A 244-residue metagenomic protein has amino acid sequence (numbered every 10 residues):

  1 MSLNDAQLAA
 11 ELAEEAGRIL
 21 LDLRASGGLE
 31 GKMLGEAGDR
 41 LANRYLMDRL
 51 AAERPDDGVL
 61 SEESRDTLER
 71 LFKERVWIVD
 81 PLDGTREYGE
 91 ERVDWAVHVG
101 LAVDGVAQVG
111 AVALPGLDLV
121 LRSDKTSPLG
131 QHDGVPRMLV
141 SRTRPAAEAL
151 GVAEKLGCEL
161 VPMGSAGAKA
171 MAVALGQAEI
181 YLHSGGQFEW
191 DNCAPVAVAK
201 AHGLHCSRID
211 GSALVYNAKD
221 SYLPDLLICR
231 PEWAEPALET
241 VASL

Functional and structural regions predicted by a protein language model:
M1-L82, G151-E154: N-terminal subdomain of lithium-sensitive/metallo-dependent phosphomonoesterases centered on the IMPase/IPPase/PAP
A16, L20, L50, T85 (+5 more regions): Residue-level signal for inorganic ion chemistry
P55, K73-E74, G105-A107, D133-V135 (+1 more regions): Short coil/turn connectors at secondary-structure junctions
S61-E63, D124, G164, D210: Short loop/edge segments at beta-strand edges and connector loops that shape dinucleotide/nucleotide cofactor-binding
R70-K125: DPxDG-like acidic metal-binding loop motif
D133-L244: An extended, acidic
